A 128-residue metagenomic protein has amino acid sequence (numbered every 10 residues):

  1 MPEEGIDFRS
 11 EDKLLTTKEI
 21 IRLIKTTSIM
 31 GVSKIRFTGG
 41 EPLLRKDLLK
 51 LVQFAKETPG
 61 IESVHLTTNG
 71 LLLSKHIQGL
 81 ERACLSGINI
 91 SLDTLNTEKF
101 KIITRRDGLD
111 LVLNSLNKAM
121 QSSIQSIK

Functional and structural regions predicted by a protein language model:
M1-L15: Canonical Radical SAM [4Fe-4S] cluster-binding loop centered on the CxxxCxxC motif and its immediate flanking residues
T17-R36, R45-K128: Radical SAM/AdoMet-radical enzyme domain recognition
